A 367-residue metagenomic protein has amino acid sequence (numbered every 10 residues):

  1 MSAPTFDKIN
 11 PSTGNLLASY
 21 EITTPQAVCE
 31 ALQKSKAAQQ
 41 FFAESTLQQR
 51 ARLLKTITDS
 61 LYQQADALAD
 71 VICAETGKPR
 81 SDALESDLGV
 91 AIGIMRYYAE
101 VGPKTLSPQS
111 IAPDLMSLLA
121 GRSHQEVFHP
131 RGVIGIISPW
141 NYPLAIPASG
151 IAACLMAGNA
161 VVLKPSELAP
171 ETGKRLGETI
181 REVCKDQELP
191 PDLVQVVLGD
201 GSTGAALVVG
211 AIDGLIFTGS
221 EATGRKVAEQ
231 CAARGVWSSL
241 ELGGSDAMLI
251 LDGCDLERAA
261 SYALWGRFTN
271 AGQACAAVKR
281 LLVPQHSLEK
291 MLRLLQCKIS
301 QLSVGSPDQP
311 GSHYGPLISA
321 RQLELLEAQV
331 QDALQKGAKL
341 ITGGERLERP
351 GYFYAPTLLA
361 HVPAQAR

Functional and structural regions predicted by a protein language model:
M1-R122: N-terminal Rossmann-like NAD(P)+-binding subdomain of aldehyde/semialdehyde dehydrogenases
G14, R50, I72, M95 (+7 more regions): Residue-level signal for inorganic ion chemistry
L32, A51-T58, A69, I92 (+7 more regions): Hydrophobic face of alpha-helices
K36, A51, K55-T58, Y62 (+6 more regions): Short amphipathic alpha-helical segments with heptad-repeat character
Q39, A43, T58-A65, A69 (+13 more regions): Structural signal for hydrophobic packing residues in well-ordered secondary-structure cores of soluble enzyme domains
A112-R258: Rossmann-like NAD(P) dinucleotide-binding subdomain of oxidoreductase/dehydrogenase enzymes
G214, A222-Q365: ALDH superfamily catalytic-core signature
